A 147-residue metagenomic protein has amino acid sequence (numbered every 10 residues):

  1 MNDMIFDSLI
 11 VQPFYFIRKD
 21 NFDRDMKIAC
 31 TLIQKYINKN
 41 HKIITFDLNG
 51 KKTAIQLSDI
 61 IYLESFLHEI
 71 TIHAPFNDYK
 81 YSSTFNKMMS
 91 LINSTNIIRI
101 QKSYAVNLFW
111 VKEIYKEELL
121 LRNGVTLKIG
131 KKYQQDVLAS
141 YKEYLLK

Functional and structural regions predicted by a protein language model:
M1-Y36: CheY-like receiver
D3-M4, R24, K87, V106 (+1 more regions): Short alpha-helical
V11-F14, S94, E143: A short linear boundary/processing microfeature
K27-I129: Conserved binding/recognition cores within well-folded domains
V125-L127, Q135-V137, K142-E143: Hydrophobic helical membrane-anchoring modules
L146-K147: Cytosolic nucleotide-binding catalytic cores of signal-transduction proteins
